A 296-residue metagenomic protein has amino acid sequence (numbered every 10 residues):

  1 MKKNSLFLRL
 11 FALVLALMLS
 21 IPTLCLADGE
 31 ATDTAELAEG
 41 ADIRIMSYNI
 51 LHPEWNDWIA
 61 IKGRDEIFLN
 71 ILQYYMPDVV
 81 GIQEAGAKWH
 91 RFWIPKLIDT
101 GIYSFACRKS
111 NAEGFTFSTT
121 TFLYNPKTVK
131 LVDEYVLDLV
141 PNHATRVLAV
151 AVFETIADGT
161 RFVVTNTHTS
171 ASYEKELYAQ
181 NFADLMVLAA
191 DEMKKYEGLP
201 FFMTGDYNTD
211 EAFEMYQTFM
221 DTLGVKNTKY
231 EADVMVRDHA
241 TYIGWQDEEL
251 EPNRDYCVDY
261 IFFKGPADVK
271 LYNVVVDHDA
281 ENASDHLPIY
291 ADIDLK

Functional and structural regions predicted by a protein language model:
S5-L26: Sec-dependent N-terminal signal peptides of Gram-positive bacterial secreted proteins and lipoproteins
I21, C25-K96, L295-K296: N-terminal, active-site-proximal structural segment of metallo-dependent hydrolase catalytic domains
A31-T34, D191-F201, T209-K296: Metal-dependent phosphoester-hydrolase catalytic domains
S47-E66, N111, V140-H143, S170-L177: Acidic/histidine-rich helix-loop elements that form or flank divalent-metal/phosphate-binding sites at the catalytic
Y48-I50, E84-A85, T167-T169, G205-Y207 (+1 more regions): Active-site metal-binding loops of divalent metal-dependent hydrolases
H52-W55, A87-R91, S172-Y173, N208-E214 (+2 more regions): Active-site environment of divalent metal-dependent phosphoester hydrolases
Q83-T169: Structured beta-strand-rich core segments of catalytic domains in phosphoester-bond hydrolases
V147-T165, E176-Y216: His/acidic metal-ligating clusters that form di-metal
